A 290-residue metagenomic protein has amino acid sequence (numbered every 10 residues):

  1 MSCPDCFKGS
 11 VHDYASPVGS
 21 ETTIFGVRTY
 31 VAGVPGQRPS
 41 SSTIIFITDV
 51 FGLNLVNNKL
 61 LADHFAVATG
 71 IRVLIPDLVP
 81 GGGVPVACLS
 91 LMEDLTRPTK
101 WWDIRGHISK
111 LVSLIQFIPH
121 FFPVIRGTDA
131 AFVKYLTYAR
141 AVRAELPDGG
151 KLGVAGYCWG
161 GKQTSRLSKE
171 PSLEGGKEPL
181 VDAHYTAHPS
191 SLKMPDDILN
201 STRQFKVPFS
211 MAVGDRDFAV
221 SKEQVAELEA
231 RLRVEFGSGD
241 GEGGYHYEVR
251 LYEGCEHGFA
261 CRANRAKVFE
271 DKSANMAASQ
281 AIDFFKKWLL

Functional and structural regions predicted by a protein language model:
M1-L290: N-terminal cap/leader regions of alpha/beta-hydrolase-fold enzymes, predominantly small-molecule hydrolases
